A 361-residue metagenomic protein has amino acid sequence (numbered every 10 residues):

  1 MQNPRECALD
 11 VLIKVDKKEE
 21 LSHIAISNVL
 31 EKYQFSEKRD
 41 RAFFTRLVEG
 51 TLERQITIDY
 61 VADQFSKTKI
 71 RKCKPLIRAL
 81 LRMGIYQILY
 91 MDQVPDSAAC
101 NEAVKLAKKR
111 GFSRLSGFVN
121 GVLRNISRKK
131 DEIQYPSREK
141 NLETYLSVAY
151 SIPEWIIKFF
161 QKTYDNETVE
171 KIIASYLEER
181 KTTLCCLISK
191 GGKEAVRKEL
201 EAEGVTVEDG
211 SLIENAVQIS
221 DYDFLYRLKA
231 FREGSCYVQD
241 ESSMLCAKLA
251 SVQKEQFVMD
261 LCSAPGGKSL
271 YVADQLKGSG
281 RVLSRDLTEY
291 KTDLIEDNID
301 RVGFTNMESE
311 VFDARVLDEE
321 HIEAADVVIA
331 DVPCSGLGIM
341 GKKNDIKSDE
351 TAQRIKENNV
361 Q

Functional and structural regions predicted by a protein language model:
M1-Q361: S-adenosylmethionine
